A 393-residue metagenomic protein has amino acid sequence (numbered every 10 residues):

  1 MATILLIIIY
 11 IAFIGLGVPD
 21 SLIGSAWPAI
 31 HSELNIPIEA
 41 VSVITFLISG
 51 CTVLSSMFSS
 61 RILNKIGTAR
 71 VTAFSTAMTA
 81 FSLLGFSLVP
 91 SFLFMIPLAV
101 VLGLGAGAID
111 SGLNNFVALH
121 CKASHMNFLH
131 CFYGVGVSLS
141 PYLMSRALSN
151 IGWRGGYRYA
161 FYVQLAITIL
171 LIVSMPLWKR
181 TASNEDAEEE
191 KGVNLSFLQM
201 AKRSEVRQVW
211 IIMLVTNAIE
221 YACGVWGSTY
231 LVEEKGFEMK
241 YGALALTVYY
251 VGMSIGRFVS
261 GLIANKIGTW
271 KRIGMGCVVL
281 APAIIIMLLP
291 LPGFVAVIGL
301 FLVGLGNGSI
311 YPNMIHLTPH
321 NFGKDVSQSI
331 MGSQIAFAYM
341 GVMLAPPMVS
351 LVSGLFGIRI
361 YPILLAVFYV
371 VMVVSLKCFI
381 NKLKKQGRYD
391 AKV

Functional and structural regions predicted by a protein language model:
S21, I48-M57, S138, Y250-S254 (+2 more regions): Residue-level signature of mid-helix packing/kink "hotspots" within the transmembrane helices of 12-pass Major
I23-G24, S204-T247, V251-S254: Extracytoplasmic gate region of multi-pass secondary transporters
N35, G67, L88-L93, G236 (+2 more regions): Helix-breaking motifs and short loop linkers at transmembrane-helix boundaries and internal kinks in secondary membrane
L54-L93: Conserved MFS/SLC helix-loop-helix module at the cytosolic interface between two early adjacent transmembrane helices
S55-T68, G256-G268, S353-G354: Helix-to-loop junctions at the C-terminal end of transmembrane segments in multipass secondary transporters
L98-F132: Cytoplasmic helix-loop-helix junction between adjacent transmembrane helices in 12-TM secondary transporters
G156-P176, P362-C378: Symmetry-related core transmembrane helices of the 12-TM Major Facilitator Superfamily/SLC fold
N321-I358: A late C-terminal transmembrane helix in Major Facilitator Superfamily
